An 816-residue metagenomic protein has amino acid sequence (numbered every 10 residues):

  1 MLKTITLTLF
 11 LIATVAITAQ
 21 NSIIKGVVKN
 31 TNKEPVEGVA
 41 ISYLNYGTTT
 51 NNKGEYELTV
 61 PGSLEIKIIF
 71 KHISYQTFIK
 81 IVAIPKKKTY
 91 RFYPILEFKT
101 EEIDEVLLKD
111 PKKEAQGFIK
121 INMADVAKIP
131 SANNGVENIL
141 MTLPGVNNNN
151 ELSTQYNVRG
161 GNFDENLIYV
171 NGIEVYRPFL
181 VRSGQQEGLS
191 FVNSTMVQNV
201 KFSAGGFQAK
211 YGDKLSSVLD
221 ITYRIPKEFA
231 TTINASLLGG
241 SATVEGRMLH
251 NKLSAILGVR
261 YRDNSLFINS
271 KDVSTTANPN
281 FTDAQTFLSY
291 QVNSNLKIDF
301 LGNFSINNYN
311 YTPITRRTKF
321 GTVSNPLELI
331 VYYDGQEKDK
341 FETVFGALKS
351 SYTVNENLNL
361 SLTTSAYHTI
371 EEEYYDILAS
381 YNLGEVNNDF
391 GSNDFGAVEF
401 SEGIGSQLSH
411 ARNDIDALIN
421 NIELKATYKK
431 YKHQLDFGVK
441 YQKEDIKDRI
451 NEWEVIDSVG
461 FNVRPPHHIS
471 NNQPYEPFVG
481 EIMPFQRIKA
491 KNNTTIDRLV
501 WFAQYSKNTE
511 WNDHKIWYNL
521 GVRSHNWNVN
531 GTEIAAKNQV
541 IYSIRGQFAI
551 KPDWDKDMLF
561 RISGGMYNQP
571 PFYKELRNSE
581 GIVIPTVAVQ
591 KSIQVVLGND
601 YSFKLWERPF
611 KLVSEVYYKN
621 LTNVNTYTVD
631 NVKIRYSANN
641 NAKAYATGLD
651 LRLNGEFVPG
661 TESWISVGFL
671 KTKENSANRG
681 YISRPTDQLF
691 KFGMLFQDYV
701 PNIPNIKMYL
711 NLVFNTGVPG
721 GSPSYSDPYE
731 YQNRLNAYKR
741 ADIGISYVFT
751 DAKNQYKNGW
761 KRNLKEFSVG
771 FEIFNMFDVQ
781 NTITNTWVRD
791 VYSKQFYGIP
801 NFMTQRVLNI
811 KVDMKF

Functional and structural regions predicted by a protein language model:
K29-T31, K71-Y75, P85-I129, N133 (+3 more regions): Short, acidic, small-residue-rich periplasmic hinge/interaction motif at the N-terminus of Gram-negative outer-membrane
A83, K112-F207, V218, R224: Periplasmic N-terminal accessory/gating domains of Gram-negative outer-membrane beta-barrel systems
K214, L253-F267, F281, R316 (+7 more regions): Surface-exposed extracellular loop regions of Gram-negative outer-membrane beta-barrel proteins
L238-Y261, S274-P313, E337-A366, F437: Transmembrane beta-barrel wall of Gram-negative outer-membrane proteins
S361-S365, D553, R561, V589-T647 (+1 more regions): Membrane-embedded beta-barrel scaffold of Gram-negative outer-membrane proteins
A417-I419, K440-Q442, R487-K619: Structural signature of Gram-negative outer-membrane beta-barrels, strongest in the C-terminal barrel of TonB-dependent
W511-I516, Y618-N620, N639-P723, D813-K815: Gram-negative outer-membrane beta-barrel transporters
G660-S663, F714-P723, Y747-F816: C-terminal beta-signal and adjacent terminal beta-strands/loops of Gram-negative outer-membrane beta-barrel proteins
